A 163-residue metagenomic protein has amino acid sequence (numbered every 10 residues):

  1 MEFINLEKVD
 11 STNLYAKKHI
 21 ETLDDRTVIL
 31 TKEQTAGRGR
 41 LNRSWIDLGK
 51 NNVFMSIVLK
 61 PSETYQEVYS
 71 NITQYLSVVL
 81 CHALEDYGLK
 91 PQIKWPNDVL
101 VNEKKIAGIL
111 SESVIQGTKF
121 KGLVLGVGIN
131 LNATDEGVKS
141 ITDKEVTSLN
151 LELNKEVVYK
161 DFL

Functional and structural regions predicted by a protein language model:
M1-E85, L89: N-terminal lobe of the biotin/lipoate ligase/transferase fold
T12, T27, M55, D98 (+3 more regions): Residue-level signal for inorganic ion chemistry
K32-Q34, V99, I129: Active-site metal-binding loops of divalent metal-dependent hydrolases
S62-Y65, N71-P91, V101-L163: Long, positively charged amphipathic alpha-helical accessory segments at protein N-termini or as interdomain linkers
